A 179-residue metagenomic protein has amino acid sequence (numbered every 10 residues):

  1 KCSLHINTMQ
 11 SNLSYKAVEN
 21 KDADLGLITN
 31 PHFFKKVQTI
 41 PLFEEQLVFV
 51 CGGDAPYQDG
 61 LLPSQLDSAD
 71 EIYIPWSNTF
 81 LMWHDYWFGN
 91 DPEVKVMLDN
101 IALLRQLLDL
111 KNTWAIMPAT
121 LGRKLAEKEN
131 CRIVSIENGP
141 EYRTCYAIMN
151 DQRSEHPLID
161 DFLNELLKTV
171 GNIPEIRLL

Functional and structural regions predicted by a protein language model:
K1-F34, L98: Central regulatory/effector-binding core of bacterial HTH transcription factors
Y15, E19, T39, P63 (+1 more regions): Short hydrophobic/charged patches on amphipathic alpha-helices used for structural packing and interfaces
A17, K21-D22, P41, D70 (+1 more regions): Conserved functional loop/turn residues at catalytic and ligand-binding sites
N30-P31, G53-D54, W76-N78, A119-L121: Short secondary-structure boundary segments
F34-P41, E45, L103-Q152: Beta-alpha-beta core module
K36-P75: Flexible hinge/capping segments at coil-to-helix
Y57, D67-D91, E155-I159, L163 (+2 more regions): Secondary-structure junction motif
S135-I176: A late-sequence structural motif
